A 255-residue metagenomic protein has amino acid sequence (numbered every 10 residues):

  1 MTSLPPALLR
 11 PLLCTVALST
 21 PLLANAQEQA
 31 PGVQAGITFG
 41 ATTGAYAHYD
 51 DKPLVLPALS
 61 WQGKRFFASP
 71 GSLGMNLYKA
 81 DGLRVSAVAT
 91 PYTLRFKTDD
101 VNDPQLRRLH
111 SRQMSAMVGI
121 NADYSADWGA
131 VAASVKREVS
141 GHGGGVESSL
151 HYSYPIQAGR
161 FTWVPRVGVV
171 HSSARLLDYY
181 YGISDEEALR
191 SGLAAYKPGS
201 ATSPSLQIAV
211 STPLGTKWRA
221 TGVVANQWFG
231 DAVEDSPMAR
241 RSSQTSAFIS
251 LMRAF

Functional and structural regions predicted by a protein language model:
M1-G32, H48, S236: Cleavable N-terminal export/targeting peptides
E28-A41, D81-P91: Transmembrane beta-strand segments of Gram-negative outer membrane beta-barrel proteins
P31, D51-P57, D81, R112-V118 (+3 more regions): Residues that define the transmembrane beta-barrel architecture of outer-membrane proteins
I37, A41, P57-G63, S72-L77 (+6 more regions): Residues on the lipid-exposed face of transmembrane beta-strands in outer-membrane beta-barrel proteins
F39-A45, G63-R65, A89-R95, A126-W128 (+5 more regions): Transmembrane beta-strands of outer-membrane beta-barrel pores
F39-T42, V101-Q105, S134, A188-A194 (+1 more regions): Extracytoplasmic loops and strand-loop junctions of Gram-negative outer membrane beta-barrel proteins
R65-A68, L83, W128-V131, R160-W163 (+1 more regions): Repeated loop/turn-to-beta-strand initiation elements of outer-membrane beta-barrel proteins
V139-V233, M238-R240, R253-F255: Outer-membrane beta-barrel transmembrane domain signature
